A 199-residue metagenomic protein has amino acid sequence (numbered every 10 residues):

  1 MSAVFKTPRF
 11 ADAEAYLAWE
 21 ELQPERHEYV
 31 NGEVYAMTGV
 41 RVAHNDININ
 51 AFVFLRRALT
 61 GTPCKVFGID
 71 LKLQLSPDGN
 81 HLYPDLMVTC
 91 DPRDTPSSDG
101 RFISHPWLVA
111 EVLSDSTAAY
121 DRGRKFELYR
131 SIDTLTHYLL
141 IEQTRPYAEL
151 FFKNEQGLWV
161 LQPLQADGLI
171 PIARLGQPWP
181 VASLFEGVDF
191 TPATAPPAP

Functional and structural regions predicted by a protein language model:
M1-P199: Gly/Pro/Ser/Thr-rich low-complexity, intrinsically disordered segments predominantly at protein N-termini
